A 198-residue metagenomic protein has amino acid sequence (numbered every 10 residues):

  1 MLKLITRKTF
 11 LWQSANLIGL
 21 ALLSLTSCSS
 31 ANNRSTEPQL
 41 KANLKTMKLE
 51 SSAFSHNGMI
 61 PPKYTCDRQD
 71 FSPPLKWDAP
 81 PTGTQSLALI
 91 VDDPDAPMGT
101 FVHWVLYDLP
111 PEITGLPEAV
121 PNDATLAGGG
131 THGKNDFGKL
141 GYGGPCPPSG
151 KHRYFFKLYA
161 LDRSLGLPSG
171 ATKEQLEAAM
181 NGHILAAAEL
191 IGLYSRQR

Functional and structural regions predicted by a protein language model:
L2-A21: N-terminal secretory signal peptides and thylakoid transit peptides that target proteins across membranes
L2-I5, C28-R198: N-terminus-centered regions that define maturation/targeting leaders and the start of the first functional domain
A21-L22, E118: A short hydrophobic/aromatic micro-motif that marks alpha-helical segments and, especially, helix-coil
